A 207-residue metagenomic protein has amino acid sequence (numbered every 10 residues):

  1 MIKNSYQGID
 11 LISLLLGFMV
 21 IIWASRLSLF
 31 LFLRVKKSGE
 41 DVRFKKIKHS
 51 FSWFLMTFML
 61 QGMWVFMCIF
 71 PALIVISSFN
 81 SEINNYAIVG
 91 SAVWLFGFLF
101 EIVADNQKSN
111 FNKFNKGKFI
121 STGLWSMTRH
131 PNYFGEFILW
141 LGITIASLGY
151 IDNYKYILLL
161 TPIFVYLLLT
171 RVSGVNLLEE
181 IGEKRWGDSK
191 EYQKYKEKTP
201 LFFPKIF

Functional and structural regions predicted by a protein language model:
M1-A24, C68-N110, F114-F207: Hydrophobic transmembrane alpha-helices
L11-K48: A basic- and aromatic-enriched beta-loop-alpha substructure that forms the phosphate/nucleotide- and DNA/RNA-contacting
W23, S38, L55-F58, G62 (+1 more regions): Membrane-interface module
L27-R34, V65-C68, D105: Alpha-helical transmembrane segments and their lipid-water interface positions in multi-pass membrane proteins
G39-T57, K118-W125: Juxtamembrane helix-capping/reentrant segments at transmembrane boundaries
K45, L60-Q61, V89-G90: Generic beta-strand structural signal
S52-V65, R129-E136: Select subsegments of transmembrane alpha-helices in polytopic membrane proteins, especially boundary-proximal
